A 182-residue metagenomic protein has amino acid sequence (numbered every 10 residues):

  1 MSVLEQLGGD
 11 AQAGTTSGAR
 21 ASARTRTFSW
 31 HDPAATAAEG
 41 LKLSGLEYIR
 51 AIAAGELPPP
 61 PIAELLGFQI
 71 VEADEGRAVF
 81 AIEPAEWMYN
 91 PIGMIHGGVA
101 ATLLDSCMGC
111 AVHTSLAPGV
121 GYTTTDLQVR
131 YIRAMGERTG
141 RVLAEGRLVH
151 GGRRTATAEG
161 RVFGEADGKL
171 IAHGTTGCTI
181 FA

Functional and structural regions predicted by a protein language model:
M1-A182: Terminal targeting signals and extreme-terminal segments of soluble enzymes
